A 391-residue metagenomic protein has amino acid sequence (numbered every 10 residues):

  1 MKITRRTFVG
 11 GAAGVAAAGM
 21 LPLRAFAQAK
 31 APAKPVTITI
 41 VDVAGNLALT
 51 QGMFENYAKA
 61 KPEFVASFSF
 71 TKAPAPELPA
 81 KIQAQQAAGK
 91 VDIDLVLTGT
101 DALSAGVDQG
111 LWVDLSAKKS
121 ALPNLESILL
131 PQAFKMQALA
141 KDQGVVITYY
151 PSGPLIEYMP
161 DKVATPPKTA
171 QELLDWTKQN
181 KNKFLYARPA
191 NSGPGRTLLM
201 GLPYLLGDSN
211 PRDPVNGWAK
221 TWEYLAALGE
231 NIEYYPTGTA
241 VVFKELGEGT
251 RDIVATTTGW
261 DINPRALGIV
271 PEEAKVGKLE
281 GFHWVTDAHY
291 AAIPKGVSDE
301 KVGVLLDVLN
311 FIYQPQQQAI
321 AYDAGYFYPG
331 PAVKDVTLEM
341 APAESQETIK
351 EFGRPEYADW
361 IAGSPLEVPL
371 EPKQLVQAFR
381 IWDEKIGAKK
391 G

Functional and structural regions predicted by a protein language model:
T7-A27: N-terminal export signals
A31-S104: Early extracytoplasmic/lumenal segment of secretory-pathway proteins
V43-G52, T71, A75-P76, T98-V241 (+1 more regions): Extracytoplasmic ligand-binding site segments that recognize negatively charged/polar headgroups
L103-A105, I253-E272: A ligand-binding cleft/hinge motif common to bilobed small-molecule-binding domains
L155-K162, P203-L206, D287-K301, I320-A321: A bilobed periplasmic-binding-protein/Venus flytrap-type ligand-binding module shared by bacterial periplasmic
W222-L228, P236, P271-K295: Periplasmic-binding protein-like
A291-I361: Mature extracytoplasmic/periplasmic domains
P355-G391: Conserved C-terminal helix/tail region of periplasmic/extracytoplasmic solute-binding proteins
